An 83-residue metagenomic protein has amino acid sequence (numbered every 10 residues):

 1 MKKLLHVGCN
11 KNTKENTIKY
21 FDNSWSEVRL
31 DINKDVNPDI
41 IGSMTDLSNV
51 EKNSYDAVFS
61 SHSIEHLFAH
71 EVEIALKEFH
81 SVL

Functional and structural regions predicted by a protein language model:
K3-L47: Class I SAM-dependent methyltransferase SAM/SAH-binding core
D31, K52, E65: Conserved acidic functional residues
V36, S54, F79: Short basic alpha-helical hairpin corresponding to helix-turn-helix/winged-helix-like nucleic-acid-binding
G42-V58: A short acidic, Gly/Pro-enriched loop at the edge of an enzyme's catalytic core that lines a small-molecule cofactor
A57-S63, V72: A short beta-strand submotif of the Rossmann-like class I SAM-dependent methyltransferase core that lines
S63-H66, F79: Hydrophobic adenine-recognition pocket in adenosine-nucleotide-binding enzymes
A69: Short, conserved catalytic or interaction motifs in soluble domains
E73-L83: A short glycine-rich, Lys/Arg-flanked "PGG" loop and its adjoining helix->strand segment in the class I
